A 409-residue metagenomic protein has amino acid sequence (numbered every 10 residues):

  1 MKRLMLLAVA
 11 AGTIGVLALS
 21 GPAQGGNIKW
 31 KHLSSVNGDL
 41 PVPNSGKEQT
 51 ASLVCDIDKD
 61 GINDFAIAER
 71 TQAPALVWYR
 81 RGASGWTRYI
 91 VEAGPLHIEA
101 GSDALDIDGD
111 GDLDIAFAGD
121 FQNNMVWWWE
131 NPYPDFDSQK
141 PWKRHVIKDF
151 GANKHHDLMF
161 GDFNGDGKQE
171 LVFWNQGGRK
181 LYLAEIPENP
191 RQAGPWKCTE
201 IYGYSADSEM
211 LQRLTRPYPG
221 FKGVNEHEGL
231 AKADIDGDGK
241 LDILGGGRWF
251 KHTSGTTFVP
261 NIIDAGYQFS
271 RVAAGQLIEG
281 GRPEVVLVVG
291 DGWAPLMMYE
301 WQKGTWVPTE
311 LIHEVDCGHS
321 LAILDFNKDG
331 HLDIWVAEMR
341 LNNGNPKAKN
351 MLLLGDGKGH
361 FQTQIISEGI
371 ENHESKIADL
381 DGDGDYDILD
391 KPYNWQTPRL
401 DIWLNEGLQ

Functional and structural regions predicted by a protein language model:
M1-V9: Bacterial N-terminal signal peptides that target proteins for export
A8-A18: Bacterial N-terminal signal peptides
S20-Q409: Beta-propeller-forming repeat regions
